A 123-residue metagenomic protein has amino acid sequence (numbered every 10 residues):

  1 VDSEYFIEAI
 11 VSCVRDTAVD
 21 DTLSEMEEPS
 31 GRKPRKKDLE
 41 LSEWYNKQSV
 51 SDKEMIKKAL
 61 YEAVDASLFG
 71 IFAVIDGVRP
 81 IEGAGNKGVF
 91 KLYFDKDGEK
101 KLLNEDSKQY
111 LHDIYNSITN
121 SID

Functional and structural regions predicted by a protein language model:
V1-R35: Short terminal alpha-helical segments
S3, I7, K33-N46, E82-D123: Acidic, proline/glycine-rich low-complexity IDRs
V14, D52-K53, I118, D123: Amphipathic alpha-helical interaction segments
D21-A73: Amphipathic alpha-helical interaction modules
V50-E105: Amphipathic protein-protein interaction modules
